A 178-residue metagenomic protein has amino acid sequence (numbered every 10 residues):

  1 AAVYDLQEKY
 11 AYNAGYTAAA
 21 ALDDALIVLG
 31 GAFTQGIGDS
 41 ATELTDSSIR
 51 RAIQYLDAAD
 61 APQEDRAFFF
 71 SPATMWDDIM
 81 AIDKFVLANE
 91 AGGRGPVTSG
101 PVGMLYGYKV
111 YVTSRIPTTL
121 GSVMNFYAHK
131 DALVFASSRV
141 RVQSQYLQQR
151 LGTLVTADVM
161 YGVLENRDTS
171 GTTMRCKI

Functional and structural regions predicted by a protein language model:
A1, I82-I178: Sequence/fold signature of self-assembling virion shell proteins
A1-A61, T173-I178: Alpha-helical scaffold segments that mediate packing/assembly in large oligomeric complexes
L29-V102: Extended, solvent-exposed, turn-rich assembly/linker loops in the middle of proteins
